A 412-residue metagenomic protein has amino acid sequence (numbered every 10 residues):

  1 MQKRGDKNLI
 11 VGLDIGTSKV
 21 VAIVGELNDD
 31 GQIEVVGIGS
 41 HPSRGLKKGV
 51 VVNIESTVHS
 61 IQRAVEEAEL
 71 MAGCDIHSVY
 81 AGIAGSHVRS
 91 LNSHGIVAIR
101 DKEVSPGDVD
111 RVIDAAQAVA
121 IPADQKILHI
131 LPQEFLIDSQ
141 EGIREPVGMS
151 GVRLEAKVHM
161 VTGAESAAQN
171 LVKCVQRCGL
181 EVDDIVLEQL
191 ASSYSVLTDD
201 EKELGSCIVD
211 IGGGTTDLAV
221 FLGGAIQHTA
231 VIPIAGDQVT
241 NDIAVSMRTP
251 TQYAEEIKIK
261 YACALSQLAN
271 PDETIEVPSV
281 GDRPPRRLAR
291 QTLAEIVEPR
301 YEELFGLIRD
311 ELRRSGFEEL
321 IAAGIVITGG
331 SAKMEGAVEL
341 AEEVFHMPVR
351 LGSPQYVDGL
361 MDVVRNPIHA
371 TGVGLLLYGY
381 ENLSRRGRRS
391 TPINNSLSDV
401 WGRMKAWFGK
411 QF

Functional and structural regions predicted by a protein language model:
M1-K19, I23-I208, A225-Q227, G236 (+7 more regions): Nucleotide/phosphate-binding catalytic cleft detector across ATP-hydrolyzing and phosphate-transferring enzymes
A81-S86, A323-K333: Glycine-rich beta-strand-to-loop/alpha-helix junction loops that act as flexible
L218-A219: A structural feature that tracks compact, well-ordered secondary-structure segments with a strong bias toward
L222: A cytosolic small-molecule/anion-sensing beta-strand core signal
R300-R309: A general structural motif
I308, I327, L375: Hydrophobic, well-ordered secondary-structure elements that form the walls of internal hydrophobic environments
F317, A323-G329, A337, E343: Helical hairpin unit composed of two closely spaced alpha helices linked by a short loop
